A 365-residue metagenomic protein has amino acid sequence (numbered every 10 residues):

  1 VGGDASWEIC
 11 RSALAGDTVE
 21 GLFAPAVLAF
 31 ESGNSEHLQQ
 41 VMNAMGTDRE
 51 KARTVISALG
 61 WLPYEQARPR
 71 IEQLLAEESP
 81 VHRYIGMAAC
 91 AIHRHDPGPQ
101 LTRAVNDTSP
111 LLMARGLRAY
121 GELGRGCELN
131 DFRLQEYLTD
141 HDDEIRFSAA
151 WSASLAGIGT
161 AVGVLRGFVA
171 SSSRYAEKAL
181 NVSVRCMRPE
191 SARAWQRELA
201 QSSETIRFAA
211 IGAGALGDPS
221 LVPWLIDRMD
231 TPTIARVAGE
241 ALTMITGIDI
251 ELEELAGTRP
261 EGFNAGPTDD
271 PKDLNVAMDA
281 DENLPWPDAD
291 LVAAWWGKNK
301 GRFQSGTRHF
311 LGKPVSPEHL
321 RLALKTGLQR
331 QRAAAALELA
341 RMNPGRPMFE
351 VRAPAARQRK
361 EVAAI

Functional and structural regions predicted by a protein language model:
V1, D48-A52, L74-I85, H93-E122 (+2 more regions): Long, helix-rich interaction regions
V1-G2, V27: Eukaryotic acidic, serine/proline-rich intrinsically disordered low-complexity regions that function as flexible
G2-G21, N34-M45: Internal amphipathic alpha-helical repeat/solenoid segments
R11, A26, M42, L225-I226: Amphipathic alpha-helical segments within well-ordered protein domains
S12-S32, E50-W61, I85-A88: Non-membrane alpha-helical segments in proteins
E31-S35, W61-R68, A76, I92-H95 (+1 more regions): Alpha-helix capping at helix-to-loop junctions
L38, A44-H82: Extended ligand-binding groove/face enriched in aromatic
